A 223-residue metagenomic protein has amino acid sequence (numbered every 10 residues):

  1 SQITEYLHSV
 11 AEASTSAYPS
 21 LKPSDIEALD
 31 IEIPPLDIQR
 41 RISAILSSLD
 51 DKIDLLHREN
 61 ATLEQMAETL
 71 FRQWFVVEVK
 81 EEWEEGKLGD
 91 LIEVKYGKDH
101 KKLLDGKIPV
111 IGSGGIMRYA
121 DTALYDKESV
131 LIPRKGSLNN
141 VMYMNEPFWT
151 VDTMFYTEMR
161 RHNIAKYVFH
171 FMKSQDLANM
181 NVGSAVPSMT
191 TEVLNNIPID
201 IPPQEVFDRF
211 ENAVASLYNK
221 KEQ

Functional and structural regions predicted by a protein language model:
S1-I31, G86-P202: DNA target-recognition domains and sequence-specific DNA-contacting regions of bacterial/archaeal
A28, E32-G112, D200-Q223: Non-catalytic DNA-recognition/assembly elements of restriction-modification systems
